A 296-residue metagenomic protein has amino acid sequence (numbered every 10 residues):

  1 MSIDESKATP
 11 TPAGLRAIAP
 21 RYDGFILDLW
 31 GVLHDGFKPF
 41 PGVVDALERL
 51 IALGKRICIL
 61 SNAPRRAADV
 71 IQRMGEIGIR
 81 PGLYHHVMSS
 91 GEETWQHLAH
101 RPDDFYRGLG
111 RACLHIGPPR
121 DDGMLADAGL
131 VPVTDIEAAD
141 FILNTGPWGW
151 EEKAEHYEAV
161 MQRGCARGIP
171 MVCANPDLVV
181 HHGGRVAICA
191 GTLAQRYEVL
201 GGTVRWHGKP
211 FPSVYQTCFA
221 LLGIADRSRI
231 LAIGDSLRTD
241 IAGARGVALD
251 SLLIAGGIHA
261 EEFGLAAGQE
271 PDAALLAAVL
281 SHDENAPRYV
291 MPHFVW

Functional and structural regions predicted by a protein language model:
S2-L29, H34-L53, L60-P64, A68-M88 (+1 more regions): Asp-based, Mg2+/Mn2+-dependent phosphohydrolase catalytic module
